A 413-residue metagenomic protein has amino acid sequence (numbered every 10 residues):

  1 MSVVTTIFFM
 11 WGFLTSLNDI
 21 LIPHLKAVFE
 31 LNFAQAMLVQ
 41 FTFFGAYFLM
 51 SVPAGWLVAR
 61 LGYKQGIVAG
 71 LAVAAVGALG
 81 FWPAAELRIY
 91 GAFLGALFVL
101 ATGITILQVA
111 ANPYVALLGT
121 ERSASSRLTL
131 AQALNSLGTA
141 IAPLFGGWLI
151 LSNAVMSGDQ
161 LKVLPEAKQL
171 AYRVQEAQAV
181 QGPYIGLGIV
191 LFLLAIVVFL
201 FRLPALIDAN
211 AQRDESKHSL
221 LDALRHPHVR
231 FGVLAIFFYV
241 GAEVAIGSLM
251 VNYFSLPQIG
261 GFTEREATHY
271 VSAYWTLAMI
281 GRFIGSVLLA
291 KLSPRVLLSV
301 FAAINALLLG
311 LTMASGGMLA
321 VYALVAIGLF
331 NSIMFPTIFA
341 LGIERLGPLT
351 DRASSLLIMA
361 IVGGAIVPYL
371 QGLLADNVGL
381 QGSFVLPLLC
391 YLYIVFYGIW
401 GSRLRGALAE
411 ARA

Functional and structural regions predicted by a protein language model:
S2-K26, A111-N112, I246-F254: Extracytoplasmic
N18-I22, A142-P143, G147-L151, D222-S272: Extracytoplasmic gate region of multi-pass secondary transporters
L38-W56, S272-I284: Central cavity-lining transmembrane alpha-helices of secondary-active solute carriers, predominantly the Major
M50-Y63, G281-P294, A375: Helix-to-loop junctions at the C-terminal end of transmembrane segments in multipass secondary transporters
A72-L87, A303-G316: C-terminal ends and interior cores of transmembrane alpha-helices in multi-pass membrane transporters/permeases
Y90-L107, L319-M334: Hydrophobic core of transmembrane alpha-helices in multi-pass small-molecule transporters, especially MFS/SLC-type
I106-T120, S332-G347: Intracellular juxtamembrane helix-capping segments at the cytosolic ends of symmetry-related transmembrane helices
